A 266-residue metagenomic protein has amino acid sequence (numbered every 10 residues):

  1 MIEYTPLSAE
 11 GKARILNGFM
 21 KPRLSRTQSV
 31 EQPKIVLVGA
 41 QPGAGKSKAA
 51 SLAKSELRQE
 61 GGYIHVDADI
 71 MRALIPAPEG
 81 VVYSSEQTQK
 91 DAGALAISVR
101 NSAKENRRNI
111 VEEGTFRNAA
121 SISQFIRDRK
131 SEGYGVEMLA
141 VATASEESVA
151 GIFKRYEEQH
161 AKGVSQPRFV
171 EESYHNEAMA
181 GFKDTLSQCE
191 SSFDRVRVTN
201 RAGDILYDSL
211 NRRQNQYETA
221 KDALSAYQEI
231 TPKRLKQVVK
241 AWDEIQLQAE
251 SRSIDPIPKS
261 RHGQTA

Functional and structural regions predicted by a protein language model:
M1-Q28: N-terminal pre-Walker A segment at the start of P-loop NTPase domains
S25-P33, A103-K104: Phosphate-binding P-loop
Q41-P42: The conserved Walker
K46: Conserved lysine of the Walker
A49, A53: Hydrophobic positions on the alpha1 helix immediately C-terminal to the Walker A/P-loop
E60-E132: Conserved nucleotide-sensing/catalytic segment adjacent to the nucleotide-binding pocket in NTP-handling enzymes
K130-I152: Conserved phosphate-donor/acceptor-positioning beta-strand/loop module used by diverse small-molecule
A150-T265: Conserved GTP-binding G-domain of TRAFAC-class P-loop NTPases and closely related GTPase folds
